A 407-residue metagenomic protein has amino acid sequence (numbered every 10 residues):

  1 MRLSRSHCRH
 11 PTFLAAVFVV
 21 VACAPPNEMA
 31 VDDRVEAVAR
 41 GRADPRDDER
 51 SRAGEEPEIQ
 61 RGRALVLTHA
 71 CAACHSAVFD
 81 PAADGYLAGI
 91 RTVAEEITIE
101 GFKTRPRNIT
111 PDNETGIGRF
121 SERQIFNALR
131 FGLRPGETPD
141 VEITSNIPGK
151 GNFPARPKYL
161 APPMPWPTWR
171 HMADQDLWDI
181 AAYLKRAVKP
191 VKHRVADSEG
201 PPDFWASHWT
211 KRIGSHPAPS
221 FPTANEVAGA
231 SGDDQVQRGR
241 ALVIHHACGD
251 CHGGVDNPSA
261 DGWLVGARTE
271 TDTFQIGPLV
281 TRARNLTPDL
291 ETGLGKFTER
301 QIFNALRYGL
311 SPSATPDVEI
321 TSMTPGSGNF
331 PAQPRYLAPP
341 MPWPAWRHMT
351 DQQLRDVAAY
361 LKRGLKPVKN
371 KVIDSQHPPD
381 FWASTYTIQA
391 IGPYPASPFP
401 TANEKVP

Functional and structural regions predicted by a protein language model:
M1-F13: Bacterial N-terminal signal peptides that target proteins for export
V19-A22: C-terminal motif of bacterial Sec signal peptides marking the signal peptidase cleavage site
A24-P26: Bacterial signal peptide processing site
D32-S51, S76-T104, R134-D234, R240 (+4 more regions): Flexible coil segments in periplasmic/lumen-exposed cytochrome c-class electron-transfer proteins
Q60-H69, R240-H246: Local sequence-structure signature of Cys/Sec-based thiol-disulfide redox active-site neighborhoods
A73, D250: Short, cysteine/histidine-rich loop/knuckle motifs that typically chelate Zn2+
I109, L286: Hydrophobic alpha-helical positions that pack around
G116-L133, G293-L310: Aromatic- and charge-enriched surface segment that lines or borders ligand/interaction sites
